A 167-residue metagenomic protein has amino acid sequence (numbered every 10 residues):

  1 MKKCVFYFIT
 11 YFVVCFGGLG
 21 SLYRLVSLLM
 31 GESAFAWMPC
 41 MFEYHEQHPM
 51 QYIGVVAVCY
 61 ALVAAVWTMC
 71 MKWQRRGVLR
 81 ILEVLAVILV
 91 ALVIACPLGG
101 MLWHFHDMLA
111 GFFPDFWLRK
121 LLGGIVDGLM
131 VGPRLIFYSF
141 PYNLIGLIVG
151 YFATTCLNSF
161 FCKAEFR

Functional and structural regions predicted by a protein language model:
M1-K2, Y60-I94: Cytoplasmic juxtamembrane interface segments
M1-Y60: Transmembrane alpha-helical insertion/packing segments
T10-R24, E83-L109: Hydrophobic alpha-helical membrane-insertion segments
M30-F42, H106-M130: Membrane-interfacial helical/loop segments at transmembrane boundaries in membrane proteins
H45-M71, A110, R167: Juxtamembrane, membrane-proximal amphipathic segments and lipid-exposed surfaces of hairpin/multipass modules
H48-V58, G123-Y151: Hydrophobic alpha-helical transmembrane segments
I81, A110, I125-I136, F160-C162: Membrane-interface helix-loop-helix junctions at boundaries between adjacent transmembrane segments
L144-R167: Cytosolic juxtamembrane helix at the C-terminal end of the final transmembrane segment
